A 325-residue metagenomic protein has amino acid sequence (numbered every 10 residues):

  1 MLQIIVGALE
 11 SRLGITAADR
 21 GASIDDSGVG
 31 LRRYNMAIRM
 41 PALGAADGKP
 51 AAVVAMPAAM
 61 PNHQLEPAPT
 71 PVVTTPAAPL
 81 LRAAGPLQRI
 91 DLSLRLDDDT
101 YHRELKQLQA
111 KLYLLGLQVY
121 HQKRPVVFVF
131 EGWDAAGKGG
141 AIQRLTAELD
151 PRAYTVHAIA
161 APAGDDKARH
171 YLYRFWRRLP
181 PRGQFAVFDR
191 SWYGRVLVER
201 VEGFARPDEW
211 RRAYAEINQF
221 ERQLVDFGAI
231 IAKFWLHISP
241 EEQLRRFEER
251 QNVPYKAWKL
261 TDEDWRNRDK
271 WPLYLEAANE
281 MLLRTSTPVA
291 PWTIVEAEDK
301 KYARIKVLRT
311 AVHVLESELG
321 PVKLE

Functional and structural regions predicted by a protein language model:
L2-E325: Glycine-rich phosphate-binding loop of ATP-dependent small-molecule kinases
